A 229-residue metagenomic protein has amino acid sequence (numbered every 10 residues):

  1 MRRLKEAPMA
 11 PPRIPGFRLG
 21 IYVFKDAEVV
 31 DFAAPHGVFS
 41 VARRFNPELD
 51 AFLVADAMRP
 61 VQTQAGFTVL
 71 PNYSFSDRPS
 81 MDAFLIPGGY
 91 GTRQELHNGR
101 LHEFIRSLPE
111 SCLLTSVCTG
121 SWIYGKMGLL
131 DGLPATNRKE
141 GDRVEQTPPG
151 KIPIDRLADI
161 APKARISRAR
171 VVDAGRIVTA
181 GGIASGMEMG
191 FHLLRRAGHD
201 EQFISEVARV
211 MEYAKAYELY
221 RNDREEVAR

Functional and structural regions predicted by a protein language model:
M1-L114, S121-D131, D142-R168, T179 (+1 more regions): Extended, subdomain-level signal for the structured scaffold at the beginning of enzyme domains
D131-N137: A short alpha->loop->secondary-structure connector
V172-A174: A conserved mid-domain beta-alpha-beta active-site/ligand-binding segment of alpha/beta enzyme cores
